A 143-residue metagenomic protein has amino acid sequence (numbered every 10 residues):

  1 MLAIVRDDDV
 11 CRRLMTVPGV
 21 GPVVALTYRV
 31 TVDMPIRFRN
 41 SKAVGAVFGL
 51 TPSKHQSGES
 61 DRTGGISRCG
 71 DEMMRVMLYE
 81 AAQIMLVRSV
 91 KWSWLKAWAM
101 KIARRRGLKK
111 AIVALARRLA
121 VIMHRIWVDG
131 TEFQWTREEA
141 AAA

Functional and structural regions predicted by a protein language model:
M1-A143: A detector of single, family-specific signature residues that are central to catalytic or substrate-handling motifs
